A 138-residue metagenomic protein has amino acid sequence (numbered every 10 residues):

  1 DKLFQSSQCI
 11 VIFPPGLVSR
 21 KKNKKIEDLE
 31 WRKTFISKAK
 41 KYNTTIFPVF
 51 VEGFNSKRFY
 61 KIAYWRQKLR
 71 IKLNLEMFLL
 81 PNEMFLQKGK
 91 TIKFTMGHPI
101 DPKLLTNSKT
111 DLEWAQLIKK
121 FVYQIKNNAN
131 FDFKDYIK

Functional and structural regions predicted by a protein language model:
D1-K138: Non-catalytic C-terminal accessory region of glycerolipid acyltransferases and related lyso-lipid remodeling enzymes
